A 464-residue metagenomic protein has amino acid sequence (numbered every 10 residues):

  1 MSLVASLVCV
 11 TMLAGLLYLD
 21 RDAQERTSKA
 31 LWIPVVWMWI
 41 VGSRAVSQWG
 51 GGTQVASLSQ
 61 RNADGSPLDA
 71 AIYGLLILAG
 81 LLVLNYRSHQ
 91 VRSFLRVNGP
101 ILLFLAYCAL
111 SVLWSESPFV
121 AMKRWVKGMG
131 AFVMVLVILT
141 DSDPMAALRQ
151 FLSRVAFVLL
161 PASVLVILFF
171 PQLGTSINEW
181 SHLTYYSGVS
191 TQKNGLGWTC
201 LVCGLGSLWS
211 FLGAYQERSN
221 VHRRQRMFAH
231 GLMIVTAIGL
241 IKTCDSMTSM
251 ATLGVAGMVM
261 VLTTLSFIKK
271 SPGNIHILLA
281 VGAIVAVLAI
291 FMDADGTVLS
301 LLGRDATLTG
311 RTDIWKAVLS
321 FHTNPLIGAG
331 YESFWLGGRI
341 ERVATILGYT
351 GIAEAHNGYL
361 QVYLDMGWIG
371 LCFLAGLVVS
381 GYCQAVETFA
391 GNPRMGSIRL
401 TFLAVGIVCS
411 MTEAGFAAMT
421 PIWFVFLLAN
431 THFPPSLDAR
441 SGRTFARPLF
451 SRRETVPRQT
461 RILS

Functional and structural regions predicted by a protein language model:
M1-S2, I77-G80, L105-L113, G130-V133 (+4 more regions): Alpha-helical transmembrane segments of multi-pass inner-membrane proteins
C9-A14, A30, P34, L253-M258 (+3 more regions): Transmembrane alpha-helices of multi-pass inner-membrane enzymes
R26-P34, Q90-A106, I138-L165: Interfacial loop-to-transmembrane-helix boundary motif in multi-pass membrane proteins
A30-R124, M129, R394, G406-I407 (+1 more regions): N-terminal hydrophobic segments of proteins, predominantly signal-anchor/transmembrane helices of inner/organellar
V35, A156, F228-V235, A353 (+3 more regions): Loop-to-helix entry and N-terminal half of a specific, functionally important transmembrane alpha helix in multi-pass
L165-G174, I241-C244, G257-A306, K316-T323 (+2 more regions): A membrane-periplasm/extracellular boundary helix in multi-pass inner-membrane enzymes that assemble envelope glycans
A237-L240, S246-M247, G348-A385, V408: A conserved mid-to-late transmembrane alpha helix and its immediate loop/hinge that forms the functional core
L299-M366, A385-G391: Long extracytoplasmic/lumenal interhelical loops at the membrane interface of multi-pass membrane proteins
